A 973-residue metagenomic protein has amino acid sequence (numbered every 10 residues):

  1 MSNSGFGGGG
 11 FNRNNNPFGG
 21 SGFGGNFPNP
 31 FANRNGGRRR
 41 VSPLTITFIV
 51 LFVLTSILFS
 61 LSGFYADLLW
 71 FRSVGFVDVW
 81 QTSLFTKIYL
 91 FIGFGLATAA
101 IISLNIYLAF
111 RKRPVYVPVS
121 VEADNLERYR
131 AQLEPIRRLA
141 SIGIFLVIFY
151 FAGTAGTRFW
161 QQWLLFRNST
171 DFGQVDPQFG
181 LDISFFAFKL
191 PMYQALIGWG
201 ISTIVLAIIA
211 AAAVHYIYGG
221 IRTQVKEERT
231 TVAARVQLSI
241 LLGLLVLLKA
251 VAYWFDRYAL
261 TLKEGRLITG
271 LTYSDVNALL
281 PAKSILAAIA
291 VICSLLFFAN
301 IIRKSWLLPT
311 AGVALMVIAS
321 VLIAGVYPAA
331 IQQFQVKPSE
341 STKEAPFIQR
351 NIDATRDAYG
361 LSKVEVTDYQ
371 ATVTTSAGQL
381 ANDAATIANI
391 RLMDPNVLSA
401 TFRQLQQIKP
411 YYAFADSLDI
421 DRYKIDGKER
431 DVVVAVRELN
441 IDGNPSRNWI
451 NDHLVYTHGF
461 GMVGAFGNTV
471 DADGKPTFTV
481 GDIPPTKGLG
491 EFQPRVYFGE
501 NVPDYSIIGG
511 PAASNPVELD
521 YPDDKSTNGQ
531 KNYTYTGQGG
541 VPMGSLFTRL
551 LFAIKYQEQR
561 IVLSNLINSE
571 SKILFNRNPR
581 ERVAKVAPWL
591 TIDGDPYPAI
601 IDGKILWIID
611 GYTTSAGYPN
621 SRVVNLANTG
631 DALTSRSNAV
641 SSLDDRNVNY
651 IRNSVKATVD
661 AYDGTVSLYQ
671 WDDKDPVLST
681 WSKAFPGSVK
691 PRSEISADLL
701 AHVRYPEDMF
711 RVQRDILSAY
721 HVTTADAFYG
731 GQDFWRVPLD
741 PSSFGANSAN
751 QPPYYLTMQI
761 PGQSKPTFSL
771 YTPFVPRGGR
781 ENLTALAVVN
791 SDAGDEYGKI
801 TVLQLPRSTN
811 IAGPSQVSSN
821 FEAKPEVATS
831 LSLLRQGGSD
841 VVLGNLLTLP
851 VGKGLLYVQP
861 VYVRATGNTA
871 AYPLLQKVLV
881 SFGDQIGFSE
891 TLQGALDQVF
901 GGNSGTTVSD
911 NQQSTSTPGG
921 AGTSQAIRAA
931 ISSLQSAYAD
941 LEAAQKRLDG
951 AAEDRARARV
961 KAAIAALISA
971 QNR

Functional and structural regions predicted by a protein language model:
N3-V41, T47-R973: Soluble extracytoplasmic regions of secretory-pathway and membrane proteins
